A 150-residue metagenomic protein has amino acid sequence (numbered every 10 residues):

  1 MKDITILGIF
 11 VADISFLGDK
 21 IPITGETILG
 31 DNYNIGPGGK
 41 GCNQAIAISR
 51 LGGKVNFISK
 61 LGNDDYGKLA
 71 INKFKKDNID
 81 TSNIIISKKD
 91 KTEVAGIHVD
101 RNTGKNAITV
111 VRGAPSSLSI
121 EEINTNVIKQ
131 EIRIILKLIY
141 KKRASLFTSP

Functional and structural regions predicted by a protein language model:
M1-F10, N72-I86, D100-P150: Ribokinase/PfkB-type carbohydrate-kinase core domain
M1-K60, G67-L69, K105, R143: Glycine-rich phosphate/adenosyl-contacting loop at the front of the ribokinase-like
N34, A95, I135: Short aromatic/hydrophobic contact patches that present stacked aromatics for nucleic-acid/ligand binding
I46, V94-H98, A107: Short beta-strand scaffold segments in enzyme catalytic cores
N56, V94, G113: Short, flexible active-site loop motifs that bind/organize anionic cofactors or intermediates
I58-N63, T81-T92: Beta-strand->loop->alpha-helix junctions that form or flank phosphate-binding loops in nucleotide-handling enzymes
G67, I71, E93-A95: Generic internal hydrophobic packing segments that stabilize the cores of diverse globular domains
